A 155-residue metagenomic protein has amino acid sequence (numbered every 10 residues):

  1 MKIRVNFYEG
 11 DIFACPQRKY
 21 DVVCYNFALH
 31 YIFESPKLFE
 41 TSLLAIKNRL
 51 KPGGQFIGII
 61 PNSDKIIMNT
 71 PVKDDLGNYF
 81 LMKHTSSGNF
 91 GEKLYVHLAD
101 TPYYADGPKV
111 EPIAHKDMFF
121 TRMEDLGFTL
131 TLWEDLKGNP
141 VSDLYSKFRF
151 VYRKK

Functional and structural regions predicted by a protein language model:
M1-C15: S-adenosyl-L-methionine
F13-V23: A short acidic, Gly/Pro-enriched loop at the edge of an enzyme's catalytic core that lines a small-molecule cofactor
C15-P16, H30-I32, I46: Catalytic cores of eukaryotic secretory-pathway lumenal/extracellular enzymes that build and remodel glycoconjugates
D21-E40: A short SAM/SAH-binding and catalytic strip from SAM-dependent methyltransferases
K37-P52: A short glycine-rich, Lys/Arg-flanked "PGG" loop and its adjoining helix->strand segment in the class I
I57-I59, S63-T121: SAM-dependent methyltransferase
F120-E134: A SAM-dependent methyltransferase catalytic signature shared across enzymes that methylate proteins
L126-F128, P140-K155: Core SAM-dependent methyltransferase catalytic element
